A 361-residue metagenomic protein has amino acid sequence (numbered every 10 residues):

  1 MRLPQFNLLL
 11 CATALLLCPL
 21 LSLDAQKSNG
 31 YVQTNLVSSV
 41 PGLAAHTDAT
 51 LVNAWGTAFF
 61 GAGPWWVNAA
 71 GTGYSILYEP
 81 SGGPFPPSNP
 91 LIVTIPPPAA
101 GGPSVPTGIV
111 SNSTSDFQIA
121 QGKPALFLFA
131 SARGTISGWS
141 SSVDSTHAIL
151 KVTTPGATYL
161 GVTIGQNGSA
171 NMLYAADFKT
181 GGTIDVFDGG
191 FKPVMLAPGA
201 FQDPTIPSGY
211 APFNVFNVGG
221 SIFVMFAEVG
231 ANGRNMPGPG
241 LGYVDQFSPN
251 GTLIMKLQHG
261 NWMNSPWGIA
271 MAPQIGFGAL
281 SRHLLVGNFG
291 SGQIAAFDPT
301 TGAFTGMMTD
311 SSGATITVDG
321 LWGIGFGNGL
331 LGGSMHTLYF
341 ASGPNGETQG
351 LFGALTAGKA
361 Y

Functional and structural regions predicted by a protein language model:
M1-C11: Bacterial N-terminal signal peptides that target proteins for export
L10-P19: Bacterial N-terminal signal peptides
A25-Y361: Sequence/structural signature of beta-propeller domains
